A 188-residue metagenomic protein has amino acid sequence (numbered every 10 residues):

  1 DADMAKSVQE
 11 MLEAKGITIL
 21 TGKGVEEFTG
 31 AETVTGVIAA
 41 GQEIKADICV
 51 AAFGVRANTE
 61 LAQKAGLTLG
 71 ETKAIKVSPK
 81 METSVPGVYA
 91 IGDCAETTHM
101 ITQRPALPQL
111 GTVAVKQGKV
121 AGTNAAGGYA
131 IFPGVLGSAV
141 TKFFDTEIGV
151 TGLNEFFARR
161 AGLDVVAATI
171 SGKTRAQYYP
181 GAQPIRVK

Functional and structural regions predicted by a protein language model:
D1-S7, A51-A52, E147-G152: Short beta-strand to alpha-helix junction loop
D1-S7, K15-I17, V34-T35: Rossmann-like NAD(P)H-binding beta-loop-alpha module
G16-V25: A conserved beta-strand/loop element that lines the FAD pocket in flavoprotein oxidoreductases
T18-I19, T68, D164-V166: Conserved beta-strand segments of alpha/beta enzyme cores
T29-T123: FAD-site-proximal beta/loop scaffold in flavoenzymes
C94-K188: Mid-to-C-terminal Rossmann-like scaffold of FAD/NAD(P)H-dependent oxidoreductases
